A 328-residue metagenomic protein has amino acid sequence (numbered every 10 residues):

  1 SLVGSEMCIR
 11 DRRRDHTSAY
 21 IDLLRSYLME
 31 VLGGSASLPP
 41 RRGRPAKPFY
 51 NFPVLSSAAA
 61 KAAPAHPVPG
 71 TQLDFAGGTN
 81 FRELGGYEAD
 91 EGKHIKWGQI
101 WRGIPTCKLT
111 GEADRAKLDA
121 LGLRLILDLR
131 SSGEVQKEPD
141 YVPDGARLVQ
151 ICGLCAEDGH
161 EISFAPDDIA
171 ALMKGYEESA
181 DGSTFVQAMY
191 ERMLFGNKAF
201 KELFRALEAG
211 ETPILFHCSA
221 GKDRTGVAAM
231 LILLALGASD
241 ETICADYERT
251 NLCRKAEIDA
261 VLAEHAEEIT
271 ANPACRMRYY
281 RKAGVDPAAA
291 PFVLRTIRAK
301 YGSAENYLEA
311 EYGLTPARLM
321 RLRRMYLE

Functional and structural regions predicted by a protein language model:
L2-I9: Short, small-residue-biased leader/transition segments that mark boundaries at the very start of proteins
R13-R14: N-terminal, intrinsically disordered charge-dense segments
Y20, Y27-M29: Short, low-complexity segments with poor structural confidence in diverse proteins
M29, G33-Y50, S56-A59: Gram-positive cell-envelope targeting signals
F49-L215, A228-E328: Cys-dependent protein tyrosine phosphatase-like superfamily
A220, R224-T225: Ser/Thr-glycine-rich phosphate-binding loops at phosphate-binding pockets of nucleotides, nucleotide cofactors
